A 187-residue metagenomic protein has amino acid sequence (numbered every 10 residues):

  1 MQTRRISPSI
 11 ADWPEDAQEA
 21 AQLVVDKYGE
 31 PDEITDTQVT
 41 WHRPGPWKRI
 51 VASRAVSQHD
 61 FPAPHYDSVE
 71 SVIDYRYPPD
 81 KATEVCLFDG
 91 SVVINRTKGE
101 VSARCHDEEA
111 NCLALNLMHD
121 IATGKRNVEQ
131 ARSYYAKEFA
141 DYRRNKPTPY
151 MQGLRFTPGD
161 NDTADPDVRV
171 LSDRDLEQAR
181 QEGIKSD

Functional and structural regions predicted by a protein language model:
R5-R49, S53-D187: Non-cytosolic coordination micro-motifs
